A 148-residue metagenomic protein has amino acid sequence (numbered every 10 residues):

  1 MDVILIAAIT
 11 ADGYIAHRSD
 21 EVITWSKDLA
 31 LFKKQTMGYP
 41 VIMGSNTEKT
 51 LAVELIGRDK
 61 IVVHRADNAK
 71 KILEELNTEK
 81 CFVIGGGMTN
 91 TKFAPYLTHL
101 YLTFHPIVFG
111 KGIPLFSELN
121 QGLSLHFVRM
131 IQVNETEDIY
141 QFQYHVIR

Functional and structural regions predicted by a protein language model:
M1-R148: Enzymes that bind and transform nitrogen-containing heteroaromatic metabolites
